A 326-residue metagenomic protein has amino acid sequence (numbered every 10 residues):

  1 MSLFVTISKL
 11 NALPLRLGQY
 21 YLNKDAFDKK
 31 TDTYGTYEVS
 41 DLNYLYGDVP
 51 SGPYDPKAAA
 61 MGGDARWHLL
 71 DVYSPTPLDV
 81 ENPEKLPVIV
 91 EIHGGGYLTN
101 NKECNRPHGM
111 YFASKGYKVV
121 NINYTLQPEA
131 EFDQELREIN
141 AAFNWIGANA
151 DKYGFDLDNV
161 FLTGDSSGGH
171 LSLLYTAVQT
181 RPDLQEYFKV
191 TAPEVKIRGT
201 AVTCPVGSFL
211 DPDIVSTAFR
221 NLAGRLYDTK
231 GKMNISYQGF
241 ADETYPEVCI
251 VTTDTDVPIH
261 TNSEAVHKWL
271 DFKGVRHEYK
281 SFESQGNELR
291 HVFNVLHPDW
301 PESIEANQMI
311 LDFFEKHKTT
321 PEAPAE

Functional and structural regions predicted by a protein language model:
M1-E326: Alpha/beta-hydrolase superfamily serine-hydrolase fold, recognizing
